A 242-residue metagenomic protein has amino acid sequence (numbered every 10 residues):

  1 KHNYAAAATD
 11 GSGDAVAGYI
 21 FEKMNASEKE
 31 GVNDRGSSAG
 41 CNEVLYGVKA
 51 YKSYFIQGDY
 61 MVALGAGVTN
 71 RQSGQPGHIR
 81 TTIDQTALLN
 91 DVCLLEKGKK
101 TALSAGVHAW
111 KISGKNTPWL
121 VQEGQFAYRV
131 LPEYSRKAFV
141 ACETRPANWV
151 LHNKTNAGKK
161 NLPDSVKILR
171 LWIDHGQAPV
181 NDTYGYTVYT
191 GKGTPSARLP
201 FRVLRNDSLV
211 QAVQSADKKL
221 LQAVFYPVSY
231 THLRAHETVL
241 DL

Functional and structural regions predicted by a protein language model:
K1-K100, S104-G106, K115, Q122-Q125: Catalytic and substrate-binding regions of extracellular carbohydrate-active enzymes, especially polysaccharide lyases
E22, D84, S113, L131 (+2 more regions): A structural detector for beta-sheet-dominated domains
K23-N25, G67, A87, P132-Y134 (+2 more regions): A broadly conserved detector of short glycine/acidic/proline-rich loop/turn motifs that flank catalytic sites and bind
Y60, L209-V210, V239: A generic structural signal for beta-strand entry/edge sites
M61-V62, S229-R234: Short, surface-exposed linear segments at secondary-structure transitions and domain or protein termini
K100-R170, L233: Trp/Gly-enriched beta-strand surface patches
A138-V228: Beta-strand-rich recognition/accessory modules
H232-A235, V239-L242: Single conserved hydrophobic/aromatic residue that forms the stacking wall/gate of nucleotide- or nucleobase-binding
